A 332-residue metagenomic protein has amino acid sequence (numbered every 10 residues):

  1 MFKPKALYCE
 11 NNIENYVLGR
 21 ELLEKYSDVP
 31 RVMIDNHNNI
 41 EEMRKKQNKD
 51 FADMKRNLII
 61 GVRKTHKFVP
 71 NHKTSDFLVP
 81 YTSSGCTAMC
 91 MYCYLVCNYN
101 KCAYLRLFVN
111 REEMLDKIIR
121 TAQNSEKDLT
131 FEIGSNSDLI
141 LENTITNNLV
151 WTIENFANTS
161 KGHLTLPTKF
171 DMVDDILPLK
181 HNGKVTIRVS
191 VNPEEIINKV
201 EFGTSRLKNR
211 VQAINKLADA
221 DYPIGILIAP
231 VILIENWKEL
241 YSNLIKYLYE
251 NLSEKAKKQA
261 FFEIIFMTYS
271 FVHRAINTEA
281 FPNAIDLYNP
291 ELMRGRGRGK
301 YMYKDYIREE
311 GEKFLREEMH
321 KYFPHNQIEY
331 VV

Functional and structural regions predicted by a protein language model:
M1-D76: Flexible, acidic/Gly-rich N-terminal and inter-domain linker regions that tether and position cofactor-handling modules
M1-G19, Y249-V332: Auxiliary Fe-S-binding modules of radical SAM enzymes
A52, I59-T74, M91-R188: Conserved Radical SAM active-site core
Y81-C90: Cysteine-centered iron-sulfur cluster-binding motifs in ferredoxin-type domains/subunits of redox enzymes
K117-N124, D175-K180, L207-A220, L315: Structured alpha-helical segments in the cores of large, soluble enzyme domains
D128-E132, H163-T165, K184-R188, P223-L227 (+2 more regions): Structural preference for beta-strand elements that scaffold enzyme active sites
S137-I140, D171-D174, V185-T204, P230-E235 (+2 more regions): Conserved radical SAM core fold
R210-H273: Conserved C-terminal portion of the radical SAM core fold that forms the substrate/S-adenosylmethionine-binding
